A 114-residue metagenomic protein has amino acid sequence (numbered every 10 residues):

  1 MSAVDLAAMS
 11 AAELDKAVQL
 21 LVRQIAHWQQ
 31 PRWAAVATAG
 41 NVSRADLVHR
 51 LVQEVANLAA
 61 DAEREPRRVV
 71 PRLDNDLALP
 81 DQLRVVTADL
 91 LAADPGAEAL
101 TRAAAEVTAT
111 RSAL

Functional and structural regions predicted by a protein language model:
M1-S2, E65: N-terminal amphipathic/basic-hydrophobic helices that include classical n-h-c signal peptides and signal-anchor
S2-L47, L51, A104-V107, R111: Short terminal alpha-helical segments
S10, V70-L73, A93-G96: Solvent-exposed, well-ordered amphipathic alpha-helical segments that flank/support binding or catalytic loops
R23-A26, Q30-W33, Q53-R67, V85-P95 (+1 more regions): Charged/polar positions within long, soluble alpha-helices
T38-Q82: Heme-based O2/NO sensor domains and their adjacent alpha-helical segments, primarily globin folds but also including
A78-L114: Amphipathic alpha-helical binding modules
